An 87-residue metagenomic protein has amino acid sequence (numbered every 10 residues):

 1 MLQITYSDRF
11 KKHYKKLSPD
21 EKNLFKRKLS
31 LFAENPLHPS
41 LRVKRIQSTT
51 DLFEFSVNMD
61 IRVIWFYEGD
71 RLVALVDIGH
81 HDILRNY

Functional and structural regions predicted by a protein language model:
M1-I4, D8, K12, K16-P19 (+2 more regions): Enriched for short, Lys/Arg-rich terminal
K22, K26-S30: Short, well-structured alpha-helical segments
L29-L31, T49-T50, D70, H80-D82: Glycine-rich loops and low-complexity Gly/Arg-rich segments that provide flexible linkers or classic glycine-based
S30-F55: A short, surface-exposed loop/turn module that caps and links secondary-structure elements
